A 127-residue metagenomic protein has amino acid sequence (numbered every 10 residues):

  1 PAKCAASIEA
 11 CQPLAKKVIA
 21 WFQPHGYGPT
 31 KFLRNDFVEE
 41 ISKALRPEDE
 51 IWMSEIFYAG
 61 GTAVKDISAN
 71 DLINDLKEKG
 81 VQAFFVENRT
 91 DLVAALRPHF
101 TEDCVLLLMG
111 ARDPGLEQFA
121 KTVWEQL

Functional and structural regions predicted by a protein language model:
P1-L127: ATP-dependent carboxylate-amine ligase
